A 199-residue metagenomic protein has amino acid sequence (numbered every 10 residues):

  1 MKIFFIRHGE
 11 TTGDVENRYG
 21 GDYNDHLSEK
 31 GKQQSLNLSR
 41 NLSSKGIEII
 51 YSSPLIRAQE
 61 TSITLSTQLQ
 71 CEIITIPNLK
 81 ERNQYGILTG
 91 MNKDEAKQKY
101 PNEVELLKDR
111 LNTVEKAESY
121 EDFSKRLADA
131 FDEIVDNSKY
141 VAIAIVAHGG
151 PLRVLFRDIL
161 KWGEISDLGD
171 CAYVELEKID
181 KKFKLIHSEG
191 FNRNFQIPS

Functional and structural regions predicted by a protein language model:
I3, K139-G149: Generic beta-sheet signal
R7-T61, E115-L127: Loop-to-helix element that buttresses phosphate recognition and phosphoryl-transfer chemistry
S39-Y100, V104: Phosphate-coordination/substrate-recognition cap region in phosphate-metabolizing enzymes
S44-G46, I134-V141: Glycine-rich phosphate-binding loop signature in dinucleotide/nucleotide-binding domains
P101-D122: Short glycine/proline- and acidic residue-enriched helix-loop micro-motifs that form flexible lids or anion-recognition
G149-R153, A172: GST superfamily/GST-like fold recognition
W162-K184: Domain-level recognition of soluble alpha/beta enzyme cores, biased toward histidine phosphatases/phosphomutases
I186-I197: Short, solvent-exposed aromatic-acidic interface loops
